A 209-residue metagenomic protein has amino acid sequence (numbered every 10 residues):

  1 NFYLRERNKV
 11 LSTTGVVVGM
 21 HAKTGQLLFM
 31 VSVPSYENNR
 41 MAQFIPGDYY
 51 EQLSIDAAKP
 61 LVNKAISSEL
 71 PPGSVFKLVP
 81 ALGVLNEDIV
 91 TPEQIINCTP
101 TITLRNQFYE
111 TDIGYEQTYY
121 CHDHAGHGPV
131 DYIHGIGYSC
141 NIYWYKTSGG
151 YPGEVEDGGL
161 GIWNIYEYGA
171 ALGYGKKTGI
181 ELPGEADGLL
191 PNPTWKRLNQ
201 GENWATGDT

Functional and structural regions predicted by a protein language model:
N1-L11: Short, basic/aromatic recognition patches
K9-V10, T14-S74, V79-T209: Beta-lactam-recognizing serine transpeptidase/beta-lactamase-like catalytic domain environment
